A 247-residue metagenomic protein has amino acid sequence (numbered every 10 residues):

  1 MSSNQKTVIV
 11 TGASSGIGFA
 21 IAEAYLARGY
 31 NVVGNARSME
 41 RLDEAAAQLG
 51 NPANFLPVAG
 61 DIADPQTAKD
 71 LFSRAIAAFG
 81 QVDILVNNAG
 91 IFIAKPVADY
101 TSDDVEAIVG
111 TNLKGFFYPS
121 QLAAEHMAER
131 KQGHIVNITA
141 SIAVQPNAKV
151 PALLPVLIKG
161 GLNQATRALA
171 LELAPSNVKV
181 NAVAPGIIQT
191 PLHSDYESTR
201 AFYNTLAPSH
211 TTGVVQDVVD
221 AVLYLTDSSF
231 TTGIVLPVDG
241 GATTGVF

Functional and structural regions predicted by a protein language model:
S14-G16: Conserved glycine-rich cofactor-binding loop
R28-E44: Conserved glycine-rich Rossmann-like NAD(P)H-binding loop of the short-chain dehydrogenase/reductase
A59-L71, S102, D217: The beta1-alpha1 cofactor-binding region of Rossmann-like NAD(H)/NADP(H)-dependent oxidoreductases
P96-V97, D104-V109, Y203: Substrate-binding pocket helix/loop in short-chain dehydrogenase/reductase
S120, I158, T166: Active-site helix of classical SDR
E125, L171-P175: Alpha-helical segment proximal to the catalytic Tyr-Lys
V214-V238, T243: C-terminal substrate-recognition "lid" of short-chain dehydrogenase/reductases
